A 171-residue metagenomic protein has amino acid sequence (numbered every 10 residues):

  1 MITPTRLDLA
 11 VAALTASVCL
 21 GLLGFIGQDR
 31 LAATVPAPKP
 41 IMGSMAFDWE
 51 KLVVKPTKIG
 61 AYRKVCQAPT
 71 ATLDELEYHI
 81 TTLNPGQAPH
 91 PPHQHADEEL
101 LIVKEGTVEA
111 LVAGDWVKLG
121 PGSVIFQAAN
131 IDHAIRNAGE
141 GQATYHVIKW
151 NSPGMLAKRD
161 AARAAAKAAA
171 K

Functional and structural regions predicted by a protein language model:
T5, L9-R30: Alpha-helical oligomerization interfaces
I26-E75, K158-K171: A short, N-terminal "cap"/entry segment at the start of jelly-roll beta-barrel domains of the cupin/DSBH fold
K64, H79-H95: Conserved short histidine dyad/triad with adjacent acidic residue
L73, A129-G154: Ligand-binding loop in jelly-roll beta-barrel domains
E75-H79, H95, V124, N130 (+1 more regions): Aromatic/pi-system hotspot detector in well-structured domains
A96-V108: Glycine- and acidic-residue-biased ligand/ion/polar-headgroup-sensing regions
D115-A129: Short acidic-glycine-tyrosine-enriched beta hairpin
